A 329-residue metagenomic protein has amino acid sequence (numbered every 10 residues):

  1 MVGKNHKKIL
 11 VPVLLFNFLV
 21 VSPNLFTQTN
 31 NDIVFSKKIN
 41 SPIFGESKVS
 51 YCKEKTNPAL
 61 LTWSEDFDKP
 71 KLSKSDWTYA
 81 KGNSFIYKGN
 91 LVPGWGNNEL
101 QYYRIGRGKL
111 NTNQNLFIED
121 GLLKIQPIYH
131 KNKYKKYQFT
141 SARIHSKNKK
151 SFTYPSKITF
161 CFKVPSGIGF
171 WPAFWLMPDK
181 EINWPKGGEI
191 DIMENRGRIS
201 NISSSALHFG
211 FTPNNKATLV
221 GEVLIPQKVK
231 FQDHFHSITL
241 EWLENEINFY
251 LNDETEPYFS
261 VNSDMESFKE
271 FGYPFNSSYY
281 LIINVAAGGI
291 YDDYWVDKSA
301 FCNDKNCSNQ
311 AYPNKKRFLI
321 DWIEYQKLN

Functional and structural regions predicted by a protein language model:
M1-V2, F18, D32: A general, composition-driven signal for non-globular sequence regions
V2-V11: Bacterial N-terminal signal peptides that target proteins for export
V11-P12, K147: General helical structural elements
P12-V21: Bacterial N-terminal signal peptides
N24-F26: Sec/Tat signal peptide C-region and signal peptidase I cleavage site
Q28-N329: GH16 jelly-roll
